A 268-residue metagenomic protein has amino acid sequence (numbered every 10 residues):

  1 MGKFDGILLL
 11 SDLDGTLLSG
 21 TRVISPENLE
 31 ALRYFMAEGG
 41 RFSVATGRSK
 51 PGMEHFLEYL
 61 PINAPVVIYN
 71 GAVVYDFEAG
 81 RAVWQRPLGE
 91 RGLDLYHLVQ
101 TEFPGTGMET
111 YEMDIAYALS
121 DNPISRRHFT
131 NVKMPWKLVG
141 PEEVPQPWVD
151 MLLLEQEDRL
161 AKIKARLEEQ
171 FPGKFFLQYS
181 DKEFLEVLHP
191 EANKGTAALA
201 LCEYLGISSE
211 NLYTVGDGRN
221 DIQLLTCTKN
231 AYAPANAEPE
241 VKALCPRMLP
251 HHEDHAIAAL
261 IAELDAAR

Functional and structural regions predicted by a protein language model:
D5-T21, L225: Asp-based phosphoryl-transfer active-site loop
T21-S125: Active-site phosphate-binding/coordination module
F35, N70, M151, L225 (+2 more regions): Residue-level signal for inorganic ion chemistry
G39-S43, I62-A64, D150, E210-N211 (+2 more regions): Short active-site oxyanion
G52-H55, K162, A197, Q223-L224 (+2 more regions): Phosphate- and divalent-cation-binding pockets in alpha/beta enzyme and binding domains that engage nucleotide-derived
L60-I62, Y69-N70, E78, F171-G173 (+2 more regions): Short, structured coil segments at secondary-structure junctions
E102-V215, R219-C227, N236: Conserved acidic, metal-coordinating active-site core of Asp-based, Mg2+-dependent phosphoryl-transfer enzymes
C227, A231, A235-R268: Asp-based, Mg2+/Mn2+-dependent phosphohydrolase catalytic module
